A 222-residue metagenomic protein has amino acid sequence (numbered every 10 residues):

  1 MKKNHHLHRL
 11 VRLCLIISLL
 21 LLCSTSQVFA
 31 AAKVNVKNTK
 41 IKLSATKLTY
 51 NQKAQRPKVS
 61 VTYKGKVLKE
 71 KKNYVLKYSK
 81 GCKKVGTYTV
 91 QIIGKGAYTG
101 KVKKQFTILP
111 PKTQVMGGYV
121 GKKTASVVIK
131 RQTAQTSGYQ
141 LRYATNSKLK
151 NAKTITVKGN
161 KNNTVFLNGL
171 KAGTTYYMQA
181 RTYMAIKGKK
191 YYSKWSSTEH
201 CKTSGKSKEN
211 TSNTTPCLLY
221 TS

Functional and structural regions predicted by a protein language model:
M1-A31, I129, L141: Gram-positive cell-envelope targeting signals
A31-K66: Solvent-exposed, low-complexity, repeat-rich "mucin-like" stalks and linkers
V67-T99: Serine/threonine-rich, repeat-prone extracellular segments and beta-strand-based repeat modules of secreted/surface
P110-A134, K190, K194-K208, S212-P216: Pro/Thr/Ser/Gly-rich low-complexity, intrinsically disordered linker/stalk tracts
Q135-I155: Extracellular low-complexity, O-glycosylation-prone stalks/linkers
I155-K161: Short beta-strand segments within Ig-like beta-sandwich modules, predominantly Fibronectin type-III
L170-I186: Beta-strand-rich modules
Y220-T221: Conserved small/polar residues in nucleotide/adenosyl-binding loops
